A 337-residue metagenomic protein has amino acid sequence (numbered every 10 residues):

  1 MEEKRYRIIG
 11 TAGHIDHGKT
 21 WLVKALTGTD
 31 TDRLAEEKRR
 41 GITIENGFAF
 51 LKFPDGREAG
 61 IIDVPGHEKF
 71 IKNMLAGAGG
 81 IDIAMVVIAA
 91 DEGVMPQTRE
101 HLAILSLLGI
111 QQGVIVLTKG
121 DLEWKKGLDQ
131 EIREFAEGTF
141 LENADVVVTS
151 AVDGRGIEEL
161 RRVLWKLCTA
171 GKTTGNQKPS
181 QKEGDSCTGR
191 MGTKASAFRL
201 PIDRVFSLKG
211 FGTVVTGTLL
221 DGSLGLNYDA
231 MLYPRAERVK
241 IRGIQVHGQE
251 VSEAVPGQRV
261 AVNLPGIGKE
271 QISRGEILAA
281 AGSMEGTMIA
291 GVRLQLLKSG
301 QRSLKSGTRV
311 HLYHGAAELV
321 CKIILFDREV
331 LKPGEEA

Functional and structural regions predicted by a protein language model:
M1-I61: Conserved G1/Walker A P-loop phosphate-binding module
I8-T11, L122-G127, E134, I267-A337: C-terminal effector modules of nucleic-acid-centric enzymes and ribosome-associated factors
I9-G13, H17-K24, K69-L75, G93-P96 (+1 more regions): P-loop/Walker A NTP-binding module and the surrounding RecA-like catalytic core of P-loop NTPases
D16, L22, G41, D63 (+10 more regions): Residue-level signature of catalytic and energy-coupling elements of molecular machines, predominantly ATP/GTP-dependent
H17, P65, R155: ATP-binding Walker
L22-A25, Q97-I104, G127-F135, E159-L167: Alpha-helical scaffold elements adjacent to nucleotide-binding pockets in ATP/GTP-utilizing enzyme cores
P65-K69, G79-E100, I110-G127: Conserved Switch II/interswitch segment of TRAFAC-class P-loop GTPases
G120, E134-G300: Conserved catalytic-core segments of large NTP-driven translation/proteostasis enzymes
